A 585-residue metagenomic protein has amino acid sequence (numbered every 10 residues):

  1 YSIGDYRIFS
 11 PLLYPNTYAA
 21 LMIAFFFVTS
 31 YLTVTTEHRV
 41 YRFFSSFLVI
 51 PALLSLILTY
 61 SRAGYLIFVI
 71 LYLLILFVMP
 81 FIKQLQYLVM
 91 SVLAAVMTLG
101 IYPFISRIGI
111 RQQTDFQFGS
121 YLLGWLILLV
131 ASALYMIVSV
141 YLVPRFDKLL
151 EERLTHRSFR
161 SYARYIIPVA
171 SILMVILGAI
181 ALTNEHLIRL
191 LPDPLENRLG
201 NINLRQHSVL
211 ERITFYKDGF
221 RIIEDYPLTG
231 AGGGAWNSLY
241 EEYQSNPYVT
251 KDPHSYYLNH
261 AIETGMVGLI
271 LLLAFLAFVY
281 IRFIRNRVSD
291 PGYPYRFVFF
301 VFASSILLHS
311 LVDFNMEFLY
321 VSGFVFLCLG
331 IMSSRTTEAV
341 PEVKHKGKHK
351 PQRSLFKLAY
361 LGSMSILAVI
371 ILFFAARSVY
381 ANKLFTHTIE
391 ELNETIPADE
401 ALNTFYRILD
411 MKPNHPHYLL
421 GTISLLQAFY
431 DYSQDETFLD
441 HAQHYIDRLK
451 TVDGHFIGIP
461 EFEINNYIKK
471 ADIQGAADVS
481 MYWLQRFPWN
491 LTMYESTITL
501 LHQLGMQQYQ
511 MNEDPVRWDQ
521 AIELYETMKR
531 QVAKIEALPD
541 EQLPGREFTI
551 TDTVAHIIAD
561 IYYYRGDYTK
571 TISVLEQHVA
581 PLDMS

Functional and structural regions predicted by a protein language model:
Y1, V175-D225: Aromatic-rich transmembrane-lumenal/periplasmic boundary elements in polytopic membrane proteins
Y1-Y6, S10-T183, I262-P291, Y295-V298 (+2 more regions): Alpha-helical transmembrane segments of multi-pass inner-membrane proteins
Y14, L204-Q206, L210-T250, Y257-H260 (+1 more regions): TM-adjacent membrane-interface loops and short helices in multi-pass inner/ER membrane proteins
A24, F47-L48, D193, I213 (+8 more regions): Amphipathic alpha-helical repeat elements characteristic of tetratricopeptide repeat
Q117, K148-S158, R335-A359: Flexible interhelical linker loops that connect adjacent transmembrane helices in multi-pass membrane transporters
L177-P194, Q352-I396: Hydrophobic alpha-helical transmembrane segments in integral membrane proteins
F314-V343: N-terminal intrinsically disordered, acidic low-complexity segments at the extreme N-terminus
T386-S585: C-terminal luminal/periplasmic domains and tails of membrane-associated envelope-modifying transferases
